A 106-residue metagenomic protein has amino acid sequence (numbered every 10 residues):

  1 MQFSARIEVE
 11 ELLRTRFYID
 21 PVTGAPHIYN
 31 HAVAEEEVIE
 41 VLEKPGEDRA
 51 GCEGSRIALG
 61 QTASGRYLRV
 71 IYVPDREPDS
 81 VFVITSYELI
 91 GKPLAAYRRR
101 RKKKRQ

Functional and structural regions predicted by a protein language model:
M1-Q106: Ribonuclease/tRNase effector modules and their secretory precursors
